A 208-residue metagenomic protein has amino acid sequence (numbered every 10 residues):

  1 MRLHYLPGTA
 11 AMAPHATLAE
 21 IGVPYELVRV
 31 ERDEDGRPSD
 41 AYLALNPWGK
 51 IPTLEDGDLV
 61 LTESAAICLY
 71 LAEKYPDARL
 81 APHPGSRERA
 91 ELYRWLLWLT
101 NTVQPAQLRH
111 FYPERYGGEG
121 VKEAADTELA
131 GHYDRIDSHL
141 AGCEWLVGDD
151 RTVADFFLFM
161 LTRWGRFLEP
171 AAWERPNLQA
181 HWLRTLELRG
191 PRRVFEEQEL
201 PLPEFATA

Functional and structural regions predicted by a protein language model:
M1-E123: GST-like domain detector, emphasizing the conserved glutathione-binding G-site in the N-terminal thioredoxin-like
E20, D40, G118, F167-L168 (+2 more regions): A generic membrane alpha-helix/interface feature
R32-D33, A154, E199-L200: Conserved beta-strand edge residues that scaffold enzyme active sites
G36-P38, R184, E204-F205: Short Asp/Glu-rich motifs
L45-I51, R166, F195-E197: Short, structured secondary-structure boundary patches
L96-G190, V194-E196: GST-like fold's C-terminal all-alpha helical module
V194-A208: Terminal-tail/helix-coil boundary detector
